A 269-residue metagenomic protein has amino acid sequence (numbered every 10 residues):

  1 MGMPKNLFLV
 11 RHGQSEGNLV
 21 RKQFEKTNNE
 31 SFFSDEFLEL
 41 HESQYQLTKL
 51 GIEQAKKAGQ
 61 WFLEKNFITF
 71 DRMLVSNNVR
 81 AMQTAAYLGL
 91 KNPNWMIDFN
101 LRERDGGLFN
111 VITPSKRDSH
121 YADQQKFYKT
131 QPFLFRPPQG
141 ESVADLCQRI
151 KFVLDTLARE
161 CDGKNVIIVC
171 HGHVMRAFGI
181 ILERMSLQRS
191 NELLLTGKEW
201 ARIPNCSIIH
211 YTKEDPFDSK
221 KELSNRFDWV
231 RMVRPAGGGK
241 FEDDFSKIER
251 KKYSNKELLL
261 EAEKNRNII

Functional and structural regions predicted by a protein language model:
M1-N6, E16, V20, E25 (+2 more regions): Acidic, low-complexity terminal tails and accessory targeting/binding regions of phosphate-metabolizing enzymes
G2-P93, E141-C147: Active-site-proximal alpha-helix that buttresses catalytic centers in soluble enzyme cores
L7, K164-G172: Generic beta-sheet signal
S15, V174-M175: Short active-site segment of divalent metal-dependent hydrolases/proteases that encodes the spacing between
F37-Q46, Q125-A144, Y253, E257: Short glycine/proline- and acidic residue-enriched helix-loop micro-motifs that form flexible lids or anion-recognition
K65-T69, L157-K164: Glycine-rich phosphate-binding loop signature in dinucleotide/nucleotide-binding domains
N77, P93-N110: A short, structured active-site edge motif that brings together acidic residues
R136-R159: Internal catalytic-core helix/loop-beta-alpha segment that presents or stabilizes conserved functional determinants
